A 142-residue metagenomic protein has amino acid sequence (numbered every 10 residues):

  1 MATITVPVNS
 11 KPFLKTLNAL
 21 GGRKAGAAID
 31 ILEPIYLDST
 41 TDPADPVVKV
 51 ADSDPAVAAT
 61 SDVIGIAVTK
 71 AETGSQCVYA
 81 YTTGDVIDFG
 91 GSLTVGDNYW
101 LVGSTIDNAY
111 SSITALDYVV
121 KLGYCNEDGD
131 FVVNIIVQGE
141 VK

Functional and structural regions predicted by a protein language model:
A2-K142: Glycine-anchored, exposed beta-strand/edge motif detector
